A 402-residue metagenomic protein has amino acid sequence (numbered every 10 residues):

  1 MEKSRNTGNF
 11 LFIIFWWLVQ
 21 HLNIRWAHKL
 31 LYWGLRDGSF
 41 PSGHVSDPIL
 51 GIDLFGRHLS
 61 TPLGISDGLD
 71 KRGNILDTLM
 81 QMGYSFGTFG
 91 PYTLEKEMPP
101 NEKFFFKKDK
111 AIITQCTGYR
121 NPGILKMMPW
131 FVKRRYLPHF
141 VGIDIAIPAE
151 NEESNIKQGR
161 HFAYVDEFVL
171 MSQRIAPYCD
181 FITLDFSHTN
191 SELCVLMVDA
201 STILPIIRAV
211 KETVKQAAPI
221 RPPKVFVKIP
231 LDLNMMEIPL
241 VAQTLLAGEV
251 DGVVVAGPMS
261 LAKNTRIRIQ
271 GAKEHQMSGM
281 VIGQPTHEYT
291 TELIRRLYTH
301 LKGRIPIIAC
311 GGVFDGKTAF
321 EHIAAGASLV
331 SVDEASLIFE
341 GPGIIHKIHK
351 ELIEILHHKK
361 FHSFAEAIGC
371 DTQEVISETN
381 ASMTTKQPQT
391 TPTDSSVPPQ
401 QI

Functional and structural regions predicted by a protein language model:
Y32-V45, T189-V198, I238, A242-G303: Glycine/Thr-rich beta-alpha phosphate-binding loop at enzyme active sites
D67-D70, D144-P148, I229-M235, G303-K317: Glycine-rich beta-to-alpha transition loops that act as phosphate-gripper elements at the mouths of alpha/beta enzyme
N74-L79, L233-A247, T299, V313-V330: Catalytic cores of alpha/beta
T88-K96, V254-L261, V313, A319-K347: Glycine-rich phosphate-binding active-site loops on the catalytic face of alpha/beta enzymes
Y92-F140: A gly/proline- and charged-residue-enriched helix-loop-helix capping module
P99-A111, N264-S278, S336-F361: C-terminal helical cap(s) of enzyme catalytic domains, especially alpha/beta-barrels
N121-P138, D199-R221, E274-I305, I348-K359: Alpha-helix-loop-beta-strand connector modules within alpha/beta enzyme cores
N151-F168, L196-M197, T202-I203, F226-L246: Active-site glycine- and acidic-residue-rich loops that bind and position anionic ligands or nucleotide-like cofactors
